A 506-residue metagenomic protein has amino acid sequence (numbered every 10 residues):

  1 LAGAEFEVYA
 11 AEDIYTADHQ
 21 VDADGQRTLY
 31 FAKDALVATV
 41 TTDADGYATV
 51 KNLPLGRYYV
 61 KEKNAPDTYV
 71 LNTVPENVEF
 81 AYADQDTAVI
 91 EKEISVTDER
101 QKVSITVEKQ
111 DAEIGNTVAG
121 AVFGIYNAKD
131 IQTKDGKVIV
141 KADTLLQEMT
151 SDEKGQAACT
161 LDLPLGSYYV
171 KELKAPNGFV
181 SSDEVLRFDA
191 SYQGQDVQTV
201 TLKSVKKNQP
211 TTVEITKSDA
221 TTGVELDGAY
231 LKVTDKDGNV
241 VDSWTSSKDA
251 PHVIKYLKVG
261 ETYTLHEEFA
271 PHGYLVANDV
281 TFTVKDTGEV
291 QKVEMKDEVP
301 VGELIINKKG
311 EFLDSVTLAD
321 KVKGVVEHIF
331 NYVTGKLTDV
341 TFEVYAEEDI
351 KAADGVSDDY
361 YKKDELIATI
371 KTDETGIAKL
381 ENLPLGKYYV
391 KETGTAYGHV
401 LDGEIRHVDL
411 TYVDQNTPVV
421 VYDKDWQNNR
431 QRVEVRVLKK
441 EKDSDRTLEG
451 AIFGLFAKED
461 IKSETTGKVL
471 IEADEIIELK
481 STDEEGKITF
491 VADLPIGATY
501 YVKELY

Functional and structural regions predicted by a protein language model:
L1-Y506: Solvent-exposed loop/turn and edge beta-strand elements of beta-rich ligand-binding domains
